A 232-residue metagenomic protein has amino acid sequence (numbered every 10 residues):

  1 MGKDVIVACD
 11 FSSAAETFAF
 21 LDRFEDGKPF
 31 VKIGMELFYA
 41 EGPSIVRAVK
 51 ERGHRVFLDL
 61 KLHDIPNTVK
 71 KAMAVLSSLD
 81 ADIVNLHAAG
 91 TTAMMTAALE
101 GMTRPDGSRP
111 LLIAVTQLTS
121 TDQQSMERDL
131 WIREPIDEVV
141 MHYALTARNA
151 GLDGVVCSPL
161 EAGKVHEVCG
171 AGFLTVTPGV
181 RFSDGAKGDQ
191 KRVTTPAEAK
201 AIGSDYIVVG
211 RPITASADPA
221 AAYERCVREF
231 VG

Functional and structural regions predicted by a protein language model:
G2, D64, T68-D153, S158-E161 (+2 more regions): Conserved anion-binding
I6, K32, F57, N85 (+3 more regions): Conserved beta-strand positions in the central sheet of alpha/beta enzyme cores
V7, V31, K61, V84 (+4 more regions): Conserved, mostly hydrophobic/aromatic
S12-F24, N67-V75, I136-T146, K191-E198: Short, acidic/polar
D26, R52, L79, A150 (+1 more regions): Structural motif
L79-T92, G179, S183, D189-A222: Glycine-rich phosphate-binding active-site loops on the catalytic face of alpha/beta enzymes
M95-G101, P105, K200, I213-G232: C-terminal helical cap(s) of enzyme catalytic domains, especially alpha/beta-barrels
